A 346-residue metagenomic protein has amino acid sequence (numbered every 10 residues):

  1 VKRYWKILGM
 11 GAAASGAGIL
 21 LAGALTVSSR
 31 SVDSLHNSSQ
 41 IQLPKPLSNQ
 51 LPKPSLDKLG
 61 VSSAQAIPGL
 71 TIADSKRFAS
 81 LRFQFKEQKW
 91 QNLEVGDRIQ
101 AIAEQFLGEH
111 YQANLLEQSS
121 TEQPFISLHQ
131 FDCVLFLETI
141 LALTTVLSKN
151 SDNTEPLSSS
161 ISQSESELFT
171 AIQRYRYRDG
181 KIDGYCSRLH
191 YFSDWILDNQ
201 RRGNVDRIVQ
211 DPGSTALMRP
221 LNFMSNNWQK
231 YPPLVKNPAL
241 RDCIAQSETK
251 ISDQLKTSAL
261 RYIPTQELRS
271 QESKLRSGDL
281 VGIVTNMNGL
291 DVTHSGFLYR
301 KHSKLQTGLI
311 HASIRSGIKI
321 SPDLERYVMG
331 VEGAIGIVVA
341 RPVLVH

Functional and structural regions predicted by a protein language model:
V1-R3: N-terminal secretory signal peptides that target proteins for export/translocation
W5-H36, L43-L47, L51-H346: Cysteine-nucleophile amide-bond enzymes
